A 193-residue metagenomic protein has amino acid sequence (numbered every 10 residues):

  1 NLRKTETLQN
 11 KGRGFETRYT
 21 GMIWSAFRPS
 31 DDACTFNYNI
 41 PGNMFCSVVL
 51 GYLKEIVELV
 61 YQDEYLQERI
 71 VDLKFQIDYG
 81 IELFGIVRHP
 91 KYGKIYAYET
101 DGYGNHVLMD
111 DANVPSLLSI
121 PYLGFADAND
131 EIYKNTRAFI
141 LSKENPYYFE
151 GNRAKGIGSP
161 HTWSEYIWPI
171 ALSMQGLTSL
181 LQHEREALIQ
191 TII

Functional and structural regions predicted by a protein language model:
L2-S47, L59-V60, L66-W168: Extended ligand-binding clefts on enzyme/binding-domain cores
V49-E55: Membrane-embedded hairpin module used as a gating/binding unit in multi-pass transport and secretion proteins
L50, R137, L188-I192: Inward-facing hydrophobic residues that define packing positions of alpha-helical scaffold repeats
K54, D78-E82, I193: Structural signal for well-ordered, non-membrane alpha-helices
K54, L118-P121, A171-M174: Conserved small-residue packing positions in alpha-helical repeats and bundles
I56-L59, H183: Alpha-solenoid helical repeat scaffolds
E150-I193: C-terminal hydrophobic structural anchor segments that stabilize assembly/packing rather than catalytic chemistry
